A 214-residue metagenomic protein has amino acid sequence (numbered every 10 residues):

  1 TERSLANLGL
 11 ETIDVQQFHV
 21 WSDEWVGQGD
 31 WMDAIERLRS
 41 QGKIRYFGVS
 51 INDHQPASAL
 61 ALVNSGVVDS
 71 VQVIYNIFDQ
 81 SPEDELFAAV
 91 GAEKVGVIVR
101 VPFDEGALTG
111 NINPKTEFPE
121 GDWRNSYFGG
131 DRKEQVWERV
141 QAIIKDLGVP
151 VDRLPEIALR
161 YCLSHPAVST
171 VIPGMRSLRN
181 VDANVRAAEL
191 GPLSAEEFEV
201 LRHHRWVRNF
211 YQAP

Functional and structural regions predicted by a protein language model:
T1-S4, S50: Catalytic nucleophile serine of serine hydrolases, specifically the conserved "nucleophile elbow" pentapeptide
R3, T12, A34-L38: Structural preference for long, well-ordered alpha-helical segments within the folded cores of structured domains
L5-V26: Active-site groove signature of glycoside hydrolases
V20-A213: Beta/alpha (TIM)-barrel catalytic core signal, keyed to glycine-rich beta->alpha loops juxtaposed to Asp/Glu that bind
